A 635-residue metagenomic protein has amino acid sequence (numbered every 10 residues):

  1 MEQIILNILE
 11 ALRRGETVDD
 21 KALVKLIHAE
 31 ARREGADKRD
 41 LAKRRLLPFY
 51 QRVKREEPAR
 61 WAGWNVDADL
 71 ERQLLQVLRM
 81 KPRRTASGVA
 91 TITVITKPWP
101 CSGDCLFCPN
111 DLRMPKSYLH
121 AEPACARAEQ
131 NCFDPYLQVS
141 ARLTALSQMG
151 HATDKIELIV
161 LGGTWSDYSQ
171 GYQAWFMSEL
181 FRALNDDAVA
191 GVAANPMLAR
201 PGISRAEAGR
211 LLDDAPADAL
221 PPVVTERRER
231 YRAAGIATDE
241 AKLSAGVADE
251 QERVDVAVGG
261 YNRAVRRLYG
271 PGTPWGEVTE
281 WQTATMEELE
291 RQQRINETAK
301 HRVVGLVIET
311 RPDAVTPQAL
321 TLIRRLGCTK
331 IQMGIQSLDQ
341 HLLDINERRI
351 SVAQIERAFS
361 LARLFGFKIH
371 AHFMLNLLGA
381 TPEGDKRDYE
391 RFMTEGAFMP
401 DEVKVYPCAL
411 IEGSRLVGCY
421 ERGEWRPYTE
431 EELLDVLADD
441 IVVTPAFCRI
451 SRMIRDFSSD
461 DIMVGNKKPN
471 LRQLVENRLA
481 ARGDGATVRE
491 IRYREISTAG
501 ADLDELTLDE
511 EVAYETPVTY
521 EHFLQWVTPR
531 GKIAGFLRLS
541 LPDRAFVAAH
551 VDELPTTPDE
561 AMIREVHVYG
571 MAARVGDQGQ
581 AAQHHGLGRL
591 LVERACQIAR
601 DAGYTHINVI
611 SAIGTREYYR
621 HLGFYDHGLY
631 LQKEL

Functional and structural regions predicted by a protein language model:
M1-Q138, R142-Q282, A446: Flexible, acidic/Gly-rich N-terminal and inter-domain linker regions that tether and position cofactor-handling modules
H120-Q138, L158-R182, P196-H370, M374-E431 (+2 more regions): Conserved non-cysteine loop/helix-boundary elements of the Radical SAM core domain that shape
L184-N185, E277-T283, A314, Q318-R324 (+3 more regions): C-terminal scaffold of the Radical SAM
R324, M393-G396, C596, R600 (+1 more regions): Non-catalytic positions within long, well-ordered alpha-helices that form the structural scaffold/packing of enzyme
G579-I598: Conserved acetyl-CoA-binding loop-helix of GNAT-fold acetyltransferases
Q597-S611: Conserved GNAT acetyl-CoA-binding A-motif
S611-Y630: Conserved active-site alpha-helix within GNAT-family acetyltransferase domains
